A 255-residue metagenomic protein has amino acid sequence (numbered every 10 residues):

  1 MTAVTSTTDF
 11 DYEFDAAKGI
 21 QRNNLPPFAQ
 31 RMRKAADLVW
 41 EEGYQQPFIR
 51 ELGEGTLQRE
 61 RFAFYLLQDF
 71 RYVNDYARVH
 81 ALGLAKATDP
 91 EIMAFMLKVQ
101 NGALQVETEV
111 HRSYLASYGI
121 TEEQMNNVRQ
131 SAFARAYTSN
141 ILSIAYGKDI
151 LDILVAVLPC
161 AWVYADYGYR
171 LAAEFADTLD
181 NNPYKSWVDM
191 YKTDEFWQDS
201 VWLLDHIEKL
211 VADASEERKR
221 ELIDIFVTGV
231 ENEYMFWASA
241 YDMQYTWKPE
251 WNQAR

Functional and structural regions predicted by a protein language model:
M1-R22, P249-R255: Eukaryotic N-terminal low-complexity, Ser/Thr- and Lys/Arg-rich leader segments that predominantly function as
V4, I223-R255: Acidic, carboxylate-rich catalytic segments that either coordinate divalent cations
S6-F14, I20, R33-L57, Y76 (+1 more regions): Short alpha-helical hairpin
G19-I20, N24-F28, M32-R33, N140-Y146 (+3 more regions): Hydrophobic alpha-helical segments
I20, E91-Q198, V227, E231: Active-site-proximal alpha-helical scaffolds that flank and shape metal-associated catalytic sites
D37-E42, L57-K86, V106, V155-A165: Alpha-helical bundle segments that constitute or directly flank the non-heme di-iron/ferroxidase center
F64-D75, K98-G102, E221, I225-T228 (+1 more regions): A non-catalytic, amphipathic alpha-helix used as a structural packing/dimerization or gating element in enzyme scaffolds
T193-F226: Long amphipathic all-alpha helical oligomerization modules
